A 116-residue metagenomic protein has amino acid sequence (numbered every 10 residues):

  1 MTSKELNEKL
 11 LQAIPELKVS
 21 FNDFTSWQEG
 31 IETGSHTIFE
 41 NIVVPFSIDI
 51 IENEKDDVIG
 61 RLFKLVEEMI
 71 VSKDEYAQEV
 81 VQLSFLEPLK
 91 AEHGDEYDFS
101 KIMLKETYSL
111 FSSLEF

Functional and structural regions predicted by a protein language model:
M1-E16: N-terminal leader/targeting peptides and immediately adjacent processing regions
E5, K9, W27, E68-M69: Alpha-solenoid HEAT/Armadillo-like helical repeat scaffolds in large eukaryotic proteins
S20-F21: Extended alpha-helical scaffold segments
S35-F46: HEAT-repeat alpha-solenoid elements in large eukaryotic scaffold proteins
I59-F63: Core helices of alpha-solenoid repeat scaffolds
E75-F116: Amphipathic alpha-helical binding modules
